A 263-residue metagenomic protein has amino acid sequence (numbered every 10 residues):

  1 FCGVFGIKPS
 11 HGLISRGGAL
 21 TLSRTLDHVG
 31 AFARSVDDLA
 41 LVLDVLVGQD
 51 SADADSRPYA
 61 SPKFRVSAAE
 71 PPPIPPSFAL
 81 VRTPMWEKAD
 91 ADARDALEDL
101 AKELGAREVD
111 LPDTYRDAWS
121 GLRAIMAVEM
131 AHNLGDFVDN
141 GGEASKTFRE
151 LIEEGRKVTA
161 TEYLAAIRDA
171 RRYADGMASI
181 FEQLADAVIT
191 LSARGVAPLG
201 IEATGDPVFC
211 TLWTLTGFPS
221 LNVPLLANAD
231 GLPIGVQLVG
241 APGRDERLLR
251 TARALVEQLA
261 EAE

Functional and structural regions predicted by a protein language model:
F1: Structural signature of FAD isoalloxazine-binding scaffolds in flavoprotein oxidoreductases
F5-D95, Q258-E263: A short helix-breaking turn/cap at a secondary-structure junction
D27-R34, E153-V158, L238-V239: Short, well-ordered beta-strand elements within core beta-sheets of diverse protein domains
L46, V158-E263: Glycine-rich, small-residue loops and helix-cap segments that act as flexible hinges at active-site edges
S51-P58, G105-D113: Flexible, glycine/charged-enriched surface loops at secondary-structure junctions
P72-V81, G121-A178, P224-G235: Short helix-loop capping/hinge segments that flank enzyme active sites or metal/cofactor-binding pockets
A89-L111, L134-N140, Y163, I167-A185: Acyltransferase
A91-A93, W119-V128, L199-T204: Short glycine/threonine-rich loop-to-helix capping motif typified by GTGT followed within a few residues by an Asp-Pro
